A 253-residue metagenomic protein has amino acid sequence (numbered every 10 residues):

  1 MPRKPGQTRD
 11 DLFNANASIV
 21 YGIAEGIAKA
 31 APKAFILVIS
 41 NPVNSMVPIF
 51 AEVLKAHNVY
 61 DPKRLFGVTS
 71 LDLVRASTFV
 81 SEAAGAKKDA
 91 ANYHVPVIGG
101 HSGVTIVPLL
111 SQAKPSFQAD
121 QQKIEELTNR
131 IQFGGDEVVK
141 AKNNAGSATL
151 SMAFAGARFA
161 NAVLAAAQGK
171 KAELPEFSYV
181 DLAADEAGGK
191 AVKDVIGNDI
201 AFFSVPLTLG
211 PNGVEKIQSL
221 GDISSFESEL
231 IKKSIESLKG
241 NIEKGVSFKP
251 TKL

Functional and structural regions predicted by a protein language model:
M1-T8: Gly-rich Lys/Arg/Thr-decorated short loops/hinges at beta-loop-alpha junctions or inter-strand turns that position
T8-S77: Rossmann-like NAD(P)(H) cofactor-binding subdomain of soluble oxidoreductases
A56-L253: C-terminal substrate-binding/catalytic lobe of Rossmann-fold NAD(P)-dependent dehydrogenases
